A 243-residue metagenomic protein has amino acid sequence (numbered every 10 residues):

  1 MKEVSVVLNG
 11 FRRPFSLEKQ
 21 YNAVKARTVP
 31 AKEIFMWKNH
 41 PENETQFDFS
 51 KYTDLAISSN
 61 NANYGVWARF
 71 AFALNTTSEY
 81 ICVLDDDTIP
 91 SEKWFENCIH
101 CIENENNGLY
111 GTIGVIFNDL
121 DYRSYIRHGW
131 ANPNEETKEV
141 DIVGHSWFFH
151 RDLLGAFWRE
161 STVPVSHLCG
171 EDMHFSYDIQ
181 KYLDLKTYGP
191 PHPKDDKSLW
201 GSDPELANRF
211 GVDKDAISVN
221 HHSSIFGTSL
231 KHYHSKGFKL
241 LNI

Functional and structural regions predicted by a protein language model:
M1-A23: N-proximal low-complexity "stem/linker" segments adjacent to membrane-targeting elements
E3-V7, E33, H174: Cell-envelope/extracellular polymer assembly enzymes that use nucleotide-activated donors
F15-Q20, A156-I243: C-terminal catalytic/acceptor-binding lobe
N22-K32: Short, acidic, metal-binding catalytic loop of nucleotide-sugar glycosyltransferases
N39, L84-D86: Active-site acidic Asp-centered loop
H40-T76: Active-site-proximal specificity loops/subdomain of glycosyltransferases
A73, I89-V163: Conserved catalytic core of nucleotide-sugar-dependent glycosyltransferases
I81: Short aromatic/hydrophobic "clamp" motif used to bind/position activated sugar donors
